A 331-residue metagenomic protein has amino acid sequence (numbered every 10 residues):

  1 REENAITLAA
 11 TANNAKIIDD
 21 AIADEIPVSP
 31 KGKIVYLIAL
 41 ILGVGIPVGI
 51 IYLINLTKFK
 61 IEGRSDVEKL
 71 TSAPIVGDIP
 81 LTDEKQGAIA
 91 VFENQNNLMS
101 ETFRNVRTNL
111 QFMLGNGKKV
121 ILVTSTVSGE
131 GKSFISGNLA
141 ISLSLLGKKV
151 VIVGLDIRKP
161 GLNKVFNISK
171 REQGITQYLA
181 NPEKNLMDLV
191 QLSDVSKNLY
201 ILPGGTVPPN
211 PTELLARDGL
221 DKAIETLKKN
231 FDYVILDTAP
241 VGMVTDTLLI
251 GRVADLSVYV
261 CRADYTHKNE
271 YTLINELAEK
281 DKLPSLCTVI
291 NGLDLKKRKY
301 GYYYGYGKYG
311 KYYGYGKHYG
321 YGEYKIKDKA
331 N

Functional and structural regions predicted by a protein language model:
R1-D20, R64: Non-transmembrane alpha-helical coiled-coil
E3, T7, T108-N116, Y233: Conserved helix-loop functional segments at active or binding sites
A15-V35: Short, aromatic-rich amphipathic segments at membrane interfaces that lie adjacent to a transmembrane helix or signal
I34-V151, L155-Q173, A180-D188, S193-S196 (+4 more regions): Short boundary/hinge segments that flank catalytic cores
D66-I75, T238, G251-Y259: Gly/Ser-rich helix-loop-strand patches that form or flank binding pockets for ribonucleotide-derived cofactors
K149, Y233, L256-Y259, C287: Well-ordered beta-strand positions
G204-T245: Phosphate-binding/switch loop-helix module in NTP-utilizing enzymes
K229, V241-D264: Inter-motif core of Ras-like GTPase G domains
